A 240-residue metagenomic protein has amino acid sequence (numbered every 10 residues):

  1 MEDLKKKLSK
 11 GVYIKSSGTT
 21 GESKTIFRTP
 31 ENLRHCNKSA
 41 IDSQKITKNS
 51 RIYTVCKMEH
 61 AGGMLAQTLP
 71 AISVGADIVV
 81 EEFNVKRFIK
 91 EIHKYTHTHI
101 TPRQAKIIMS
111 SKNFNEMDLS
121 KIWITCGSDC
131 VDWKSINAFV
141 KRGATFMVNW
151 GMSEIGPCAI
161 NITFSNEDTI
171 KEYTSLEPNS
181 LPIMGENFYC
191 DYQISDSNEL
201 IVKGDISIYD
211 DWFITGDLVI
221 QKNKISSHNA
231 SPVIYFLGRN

Functional and structural regions predicted by a protein language model:
M1-K15, K45-R51: Conserved pre-ATP/AMP-binding loop-to-beta segment of ANL
K10-I26: Conserved adenylation A10 loop of the ANL superfamily
S16, L33, T215-D217: Adenylate-forming
K24-S43, T47, R51-M109, W123 (+1 more regions): AMP-binding/adenylate-forming
F27-T29, A159-F164, S195: Short beta-strand-to-turn element immediately C-terminal to the catalytic PLP-Schiff-base lysine in fold type I
H97, M109-L176: Gly/Ser/Thr-rich phosphate-binding loop
P178-E186: Short Gly/Pro-enriched turn/cap motifs at secondary-structure boundaries
M184, E199-N240: Conserved ATP-binding/catalytic segment of the ANL
